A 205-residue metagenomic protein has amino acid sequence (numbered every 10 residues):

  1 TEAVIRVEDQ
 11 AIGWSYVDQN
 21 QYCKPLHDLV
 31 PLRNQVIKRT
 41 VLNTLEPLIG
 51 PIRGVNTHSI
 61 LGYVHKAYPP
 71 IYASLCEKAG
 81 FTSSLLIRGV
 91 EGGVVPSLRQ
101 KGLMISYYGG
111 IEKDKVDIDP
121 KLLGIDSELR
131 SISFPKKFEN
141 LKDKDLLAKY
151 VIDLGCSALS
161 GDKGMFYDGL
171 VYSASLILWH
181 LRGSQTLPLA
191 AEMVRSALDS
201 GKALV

Functional and structural regions predicted by a protein language model:
T1-R6: Glycine/threonine-rich beta-strand-loop-alpha-helix active-site module that forms ligand/phosphate-binding
E8-V205: Glycine-rich anion-binding loops and their surrounding alpha/beta cores
